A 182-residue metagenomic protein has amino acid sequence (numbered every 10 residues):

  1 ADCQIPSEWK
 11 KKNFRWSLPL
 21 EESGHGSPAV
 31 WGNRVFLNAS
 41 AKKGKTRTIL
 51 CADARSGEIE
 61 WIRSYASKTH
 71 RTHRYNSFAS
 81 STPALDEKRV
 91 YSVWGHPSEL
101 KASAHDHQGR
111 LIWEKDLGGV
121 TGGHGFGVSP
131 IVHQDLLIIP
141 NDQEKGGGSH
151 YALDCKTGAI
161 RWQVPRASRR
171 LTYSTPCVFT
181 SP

Functional and structural regions predicted by a protein language model:
A1-P182: Noncatalytic, solvent-exposed loop/strand surfaces of beta-propeller-type extracellular/periplasmic domains
